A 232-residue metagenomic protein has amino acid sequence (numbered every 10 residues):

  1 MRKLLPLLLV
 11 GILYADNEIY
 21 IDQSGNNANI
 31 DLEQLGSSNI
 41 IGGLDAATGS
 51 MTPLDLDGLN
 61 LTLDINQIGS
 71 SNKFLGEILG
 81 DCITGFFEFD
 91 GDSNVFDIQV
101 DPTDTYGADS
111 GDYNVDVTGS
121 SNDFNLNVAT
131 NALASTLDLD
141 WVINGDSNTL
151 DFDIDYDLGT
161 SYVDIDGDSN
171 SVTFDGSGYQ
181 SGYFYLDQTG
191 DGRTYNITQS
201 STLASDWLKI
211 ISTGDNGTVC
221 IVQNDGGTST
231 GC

Functional and structural regions predicted by a protein language model:
M1-R2, N17: N-terminal hydrophobic targeting signals that begin at the initiator methionine
K3-L13: Sec-dependent N-terminal signal peptides
D16-C232: Low-complexity repeat regions of mature extracellularly deployed or surface/particle-associated proteins
